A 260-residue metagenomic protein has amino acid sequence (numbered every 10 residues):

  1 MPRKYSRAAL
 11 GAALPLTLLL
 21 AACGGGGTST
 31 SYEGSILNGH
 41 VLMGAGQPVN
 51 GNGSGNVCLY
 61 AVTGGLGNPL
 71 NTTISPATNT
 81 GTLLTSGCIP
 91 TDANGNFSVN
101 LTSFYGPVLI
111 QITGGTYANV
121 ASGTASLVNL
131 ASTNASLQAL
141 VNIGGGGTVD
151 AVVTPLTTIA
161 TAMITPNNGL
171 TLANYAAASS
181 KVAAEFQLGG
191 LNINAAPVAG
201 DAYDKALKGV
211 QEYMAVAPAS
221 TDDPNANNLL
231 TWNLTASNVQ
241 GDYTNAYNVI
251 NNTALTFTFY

Functional and structural regions predicted by a protein language model:
M1-A12: Bacterial N-terminal signal peptides that target proteins for export
A12, L16, V49-N50: N-terminal export signals
L19-A22: C-terminal motif of bacterial Sec signal peptides marking the signal peptidase cleavage site
G26-Y260: Feature for extracytoplasmic/surface-facing segments of secreted or surface-associated proteins, emphasizing
